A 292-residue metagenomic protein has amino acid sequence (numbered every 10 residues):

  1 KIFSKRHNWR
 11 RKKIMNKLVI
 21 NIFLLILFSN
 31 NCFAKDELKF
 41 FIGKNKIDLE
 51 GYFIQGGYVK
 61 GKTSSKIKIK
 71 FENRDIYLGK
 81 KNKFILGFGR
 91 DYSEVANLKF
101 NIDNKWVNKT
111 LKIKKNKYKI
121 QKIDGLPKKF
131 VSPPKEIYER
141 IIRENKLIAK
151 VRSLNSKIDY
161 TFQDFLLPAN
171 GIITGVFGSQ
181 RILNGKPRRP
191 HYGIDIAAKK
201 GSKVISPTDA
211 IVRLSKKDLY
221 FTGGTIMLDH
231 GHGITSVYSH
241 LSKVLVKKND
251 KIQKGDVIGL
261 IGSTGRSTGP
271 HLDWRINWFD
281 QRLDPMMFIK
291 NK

Functional and structural regions predicted by a protein language model:
L18-F28, L98: Sec-dependent N-terminal signal peptides
N21-I22, C32, G178: Cleavable N-terminal signal peptides
A34-K117: Cationic-aromatic interfacial patches
T110-T222: Surface-exposed, glycine-biased beta-strand/turn segments
K203-L214, V246-I261: Short, well-structured beta-strand-loop connectors
P207-L245, P270-R275: Zn2+-dependent peptidoglycan hydrolase active-site motif and core
G224-H230, I234, D250-K292: Conserved, short, structured surface segments that act as functional micro-motifs
